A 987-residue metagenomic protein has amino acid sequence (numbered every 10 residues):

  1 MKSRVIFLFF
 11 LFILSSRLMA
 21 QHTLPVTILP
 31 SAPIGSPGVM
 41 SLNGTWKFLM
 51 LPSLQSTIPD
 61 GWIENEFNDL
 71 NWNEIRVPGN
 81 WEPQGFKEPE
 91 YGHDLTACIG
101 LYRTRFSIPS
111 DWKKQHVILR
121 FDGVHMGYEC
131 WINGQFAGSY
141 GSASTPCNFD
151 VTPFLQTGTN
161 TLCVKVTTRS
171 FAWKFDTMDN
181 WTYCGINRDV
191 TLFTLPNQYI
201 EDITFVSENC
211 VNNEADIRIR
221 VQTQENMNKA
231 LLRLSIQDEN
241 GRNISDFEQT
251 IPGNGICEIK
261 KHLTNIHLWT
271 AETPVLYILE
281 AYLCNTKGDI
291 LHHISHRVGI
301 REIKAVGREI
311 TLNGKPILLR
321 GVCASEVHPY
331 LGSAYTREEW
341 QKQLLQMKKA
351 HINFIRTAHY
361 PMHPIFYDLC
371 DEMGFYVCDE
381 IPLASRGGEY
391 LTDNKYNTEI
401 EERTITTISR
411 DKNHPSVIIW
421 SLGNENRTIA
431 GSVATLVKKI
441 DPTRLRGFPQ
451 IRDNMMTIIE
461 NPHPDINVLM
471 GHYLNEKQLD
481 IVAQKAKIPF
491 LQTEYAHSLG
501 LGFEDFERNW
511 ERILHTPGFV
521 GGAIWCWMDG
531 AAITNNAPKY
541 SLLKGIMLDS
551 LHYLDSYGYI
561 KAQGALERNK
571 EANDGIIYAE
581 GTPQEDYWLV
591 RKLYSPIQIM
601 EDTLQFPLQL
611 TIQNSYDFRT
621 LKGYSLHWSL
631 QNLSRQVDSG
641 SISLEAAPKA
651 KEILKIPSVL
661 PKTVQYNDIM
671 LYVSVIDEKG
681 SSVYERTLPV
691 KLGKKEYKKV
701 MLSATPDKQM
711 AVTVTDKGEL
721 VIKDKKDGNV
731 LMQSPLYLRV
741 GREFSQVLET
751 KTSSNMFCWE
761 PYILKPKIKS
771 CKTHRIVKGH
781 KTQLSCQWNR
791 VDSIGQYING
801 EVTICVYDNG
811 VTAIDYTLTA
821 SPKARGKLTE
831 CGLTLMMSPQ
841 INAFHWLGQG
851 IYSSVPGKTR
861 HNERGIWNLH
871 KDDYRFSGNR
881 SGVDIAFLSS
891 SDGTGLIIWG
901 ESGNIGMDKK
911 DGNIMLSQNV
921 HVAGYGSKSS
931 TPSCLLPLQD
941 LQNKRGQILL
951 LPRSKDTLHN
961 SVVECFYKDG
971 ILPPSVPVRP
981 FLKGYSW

Functional and structural regions predicted by a protein language model:
H22-I28, A32-P33, K47-S53, N80 (+6 more regions): Accessory beta-strand-rich segments of carbohydrate-active enzymes
H22-P33, A137-G138, T157, T161-T194 (+5 more regions): Glycine/proline-rich low-complexity spacer/linker segments in large multi-domain proteins
L24-I34, I58, V77, P83-F86 (+6 more regions): Extended substrate-binding grooves/exosites of carbohydrate-active enzymes
P83, E88-E90, S142-A143, V151-I217 (+11 more regions): An acidic-aromatic loop/edge-strand motif
Q156-T159, R220-K304, V664, Y672 (+1 more regions): Extended acidic/polar, glycine-enriched regions that form or flank non-catalytic beta-rich accessory modules
T168, T270, K662-Y666, G693-W987: Beta-strand/loop-rich accessory regions of lumenal/periplasmic or secreted enzymes, predominantly carbohydrate-active
T223-A230, Y616-Y624, A824-K827: A short beta-turn/strand-edge loop motif at beta-sheet boundaries
E248-N265, S634-Y666: Intrinsically disordered, low-complexity Pro/Gly/Ser/Thr-rich segments with frequent PxxP/GP/PP motifs and embedded
